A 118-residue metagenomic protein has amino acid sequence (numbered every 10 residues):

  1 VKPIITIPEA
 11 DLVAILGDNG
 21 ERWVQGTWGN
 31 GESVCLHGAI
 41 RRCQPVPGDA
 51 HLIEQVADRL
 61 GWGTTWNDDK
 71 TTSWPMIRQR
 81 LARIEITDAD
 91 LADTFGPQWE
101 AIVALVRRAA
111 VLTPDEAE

Functional and structural regions predicted by a protein language model:
V1-S33, H37-E118: Domain-length accessory/inserted modules outside core catalytic folds
